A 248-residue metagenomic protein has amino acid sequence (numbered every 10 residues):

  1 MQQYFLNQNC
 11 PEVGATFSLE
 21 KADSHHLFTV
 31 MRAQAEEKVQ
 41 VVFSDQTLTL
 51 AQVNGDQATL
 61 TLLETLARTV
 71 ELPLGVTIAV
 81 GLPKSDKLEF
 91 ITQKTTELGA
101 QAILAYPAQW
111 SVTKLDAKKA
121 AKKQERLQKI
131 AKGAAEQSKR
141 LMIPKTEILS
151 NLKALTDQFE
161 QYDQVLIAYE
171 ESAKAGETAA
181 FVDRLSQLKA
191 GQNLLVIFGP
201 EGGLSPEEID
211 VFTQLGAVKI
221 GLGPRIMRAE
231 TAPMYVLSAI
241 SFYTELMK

Functional and structural regions predicted by a protein language model:
M1-R68: N-terminal positively charged helical leader segments and presequences
N9-C10, T65, P107-W110, P224-R225: Short, ordered loop/turn segments at secondary-structure junctions
F17-S18, P73-T77, N193-L195, Q214-L222: Glycine/charged-rich beta-loop-alpha catalytic/anionic-binding loops adjacent to active sites
L27-D56, K153-D183: N-terminal-biased segments
T69-I167: RNA substrate-binding interface of SAM-dependent RNA methyltransferases
V165-G203, E208, A217-I220: Active-site/ligand-binding-proximal alpha/beta "capping" segment
P206-K248: Structured adenosyl-cofactor binding patch, chiefly the S-adenosyl-L-methionine
